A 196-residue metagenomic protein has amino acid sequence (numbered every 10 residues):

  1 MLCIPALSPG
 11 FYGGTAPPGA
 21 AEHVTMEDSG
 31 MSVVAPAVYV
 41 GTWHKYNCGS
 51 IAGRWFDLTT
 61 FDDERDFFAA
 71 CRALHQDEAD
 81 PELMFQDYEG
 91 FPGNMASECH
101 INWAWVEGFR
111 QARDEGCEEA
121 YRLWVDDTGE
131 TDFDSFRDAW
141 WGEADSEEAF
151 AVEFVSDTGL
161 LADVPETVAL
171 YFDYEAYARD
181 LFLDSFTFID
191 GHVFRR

Functional and structural regions predicted by a protein language model:
L2, Y12-P17, A21-D77: N-terminal ordered "arm"
I4-L7, A16-T25, S32-V34, T42 (+1 more regions): Acidic, proline/glycine-rich low-complexity IDRs
P36, P92-H100, E115, T187-R196: Non-transmembrane, interaction-prone alpha-helical and coil segments associated with secretion and export
Y39-G41, D57, M84-Q86, F194-R195: Residues in well-ordered beta-strands of folded domains
C48, A79-L83, D114-C117, G159-D163 (+1 more regions): Residue-level signal for secondary-structure boundary elements
L58-F61, A144, Y171: Conserved aromatic
D62-E130: Structured domain cores in non-transmembrane regions
E119-T158, T167, A176, F194-R196: Extracytoplasmic/secretory-pathway segments with low complexity and glycosylation-like composition
